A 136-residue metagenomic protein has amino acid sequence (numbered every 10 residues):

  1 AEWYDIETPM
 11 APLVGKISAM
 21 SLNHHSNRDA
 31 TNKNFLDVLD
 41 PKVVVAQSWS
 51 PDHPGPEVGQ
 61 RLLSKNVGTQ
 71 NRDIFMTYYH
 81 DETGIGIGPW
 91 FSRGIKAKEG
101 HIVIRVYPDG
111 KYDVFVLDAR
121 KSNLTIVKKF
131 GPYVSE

Functional and structural regions predicted by a protein language model:
A1-Q60: Active-site-proximal loop/helix segments of hydrolase catalytic cores
V43, S48-E136: Binuclear metal-ion centers of metallo-dependent hydrolases, dominated by the metallo-beta-lactamase
